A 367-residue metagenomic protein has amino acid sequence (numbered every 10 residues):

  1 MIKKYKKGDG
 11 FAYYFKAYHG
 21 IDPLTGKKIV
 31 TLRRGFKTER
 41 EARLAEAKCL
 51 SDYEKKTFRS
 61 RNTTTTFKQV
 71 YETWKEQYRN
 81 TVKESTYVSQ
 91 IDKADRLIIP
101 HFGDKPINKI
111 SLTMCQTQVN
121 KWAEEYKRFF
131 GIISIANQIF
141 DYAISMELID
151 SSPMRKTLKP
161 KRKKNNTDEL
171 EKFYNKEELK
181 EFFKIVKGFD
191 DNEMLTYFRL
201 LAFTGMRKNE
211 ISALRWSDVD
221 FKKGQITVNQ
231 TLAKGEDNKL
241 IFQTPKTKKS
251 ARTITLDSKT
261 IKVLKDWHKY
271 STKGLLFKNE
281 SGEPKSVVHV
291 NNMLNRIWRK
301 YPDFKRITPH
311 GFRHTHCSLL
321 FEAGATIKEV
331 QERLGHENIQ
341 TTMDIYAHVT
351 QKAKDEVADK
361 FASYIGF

Functional and structural regions predicted by a protein language model:
M1-K7: Short amphipathic beta-strand and strand-loop transition segments with alternating hydrophobic
G8-A12, H19-T113, K269: N-terminal DNA-binding module of tyrosine recombinases/phage integrases
S60-T63, K75-P153, D168, D190-N192 (+2 more regions): N-terminal core-binding DNA-recognition domain of tyrosine site-specific recombinases/integrases
Y126, F130-S134, S145, I149-D150 (+4 more regions): Basic, Lys/Arg- and aromatic-enriched nucleic-acid-binding interface segment
Y126, K184-M194, T204, I254 (+4 more regions): Short, basic (Lys/Arg/His-rich) helix/loop patches that form interaction surfaces in the mid-to-C-terminal regions
N165, L232-K234, I261, L334-D359: Catalytic-site neighborhood detector that most strongly recognizes the C-terminal catalytic loop/helix of tyrosine
G188, K223, K234-E236, I241-T260 (+3 more regions): C-terminal secondary-structure termini that scaffold catalytic or DNA-interacting sites
D218-Q225, A325-A347: Short, polar N-cap/turn motifs at the start of nucleic acid-interacting alpha helices
